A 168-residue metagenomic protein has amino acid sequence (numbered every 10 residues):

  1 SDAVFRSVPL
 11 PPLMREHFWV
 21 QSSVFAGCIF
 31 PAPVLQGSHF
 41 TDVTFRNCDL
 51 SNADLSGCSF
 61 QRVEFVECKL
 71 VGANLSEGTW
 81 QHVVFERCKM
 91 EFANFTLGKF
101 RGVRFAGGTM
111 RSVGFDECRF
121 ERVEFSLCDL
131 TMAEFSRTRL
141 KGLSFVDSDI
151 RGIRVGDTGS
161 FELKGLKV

Functional and structural regions predicted by a protein language model:
S1-V168: Tandem repeat scaffolds
